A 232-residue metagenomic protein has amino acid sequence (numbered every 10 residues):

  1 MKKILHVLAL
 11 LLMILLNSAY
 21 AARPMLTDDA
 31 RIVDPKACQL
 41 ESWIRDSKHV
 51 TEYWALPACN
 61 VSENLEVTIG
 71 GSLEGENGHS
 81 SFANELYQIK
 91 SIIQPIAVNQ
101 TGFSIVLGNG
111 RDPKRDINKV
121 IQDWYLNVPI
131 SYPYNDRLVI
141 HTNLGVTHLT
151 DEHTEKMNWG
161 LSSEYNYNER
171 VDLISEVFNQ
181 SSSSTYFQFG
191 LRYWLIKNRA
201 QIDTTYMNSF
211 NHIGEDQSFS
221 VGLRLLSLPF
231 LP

Functional and structural regions predicted by a protein language model:
M1-L26, F230-P232: Cleavable N-terminal export/targeting peptides
Y20-P232: Transmembrane beta-barrel domains of Gram-negative outer membranes and organellar outer membranes
